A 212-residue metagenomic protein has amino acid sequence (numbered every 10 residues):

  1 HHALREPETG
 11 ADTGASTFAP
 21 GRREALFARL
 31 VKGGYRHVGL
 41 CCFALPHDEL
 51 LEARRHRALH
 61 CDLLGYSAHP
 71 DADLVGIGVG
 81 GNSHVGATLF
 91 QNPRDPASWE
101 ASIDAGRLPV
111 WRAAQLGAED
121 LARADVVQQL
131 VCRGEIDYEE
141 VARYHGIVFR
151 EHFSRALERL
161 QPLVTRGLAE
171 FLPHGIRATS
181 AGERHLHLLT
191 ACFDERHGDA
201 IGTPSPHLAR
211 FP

Functional and structural regions predicted by a protein language model:
H1-R150, F211-P212: C-terminal scaffold of the Radical SAM
E49-L50, Q161, G182: Short Asp/Glu-rich motifs
V148-V164: Short amphipathic alpha-helical interaction segments
V164-H174: A short, conserved structural fragment
G175-T179: Minor-groove-contacting beta-hairpin "wing" of winged helix-turn-helix DNA-binding domains
A181-P212: Short, amphipathic alpha-helical interaction segments positioned at domain boundaries
